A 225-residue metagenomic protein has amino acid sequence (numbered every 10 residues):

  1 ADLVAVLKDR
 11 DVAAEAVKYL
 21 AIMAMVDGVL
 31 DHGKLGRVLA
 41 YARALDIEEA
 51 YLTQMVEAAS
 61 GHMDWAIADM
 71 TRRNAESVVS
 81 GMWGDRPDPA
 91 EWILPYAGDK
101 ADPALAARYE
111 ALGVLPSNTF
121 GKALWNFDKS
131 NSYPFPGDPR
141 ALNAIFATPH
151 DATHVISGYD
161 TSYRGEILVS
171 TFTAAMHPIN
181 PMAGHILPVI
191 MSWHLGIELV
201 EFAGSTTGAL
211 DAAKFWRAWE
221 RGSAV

Functional and structural regions predicted by a protein language model:
A1-L105, T206-A209: Small-residue-enriched hydrophobic alpha-helices in membranes
P89-V225: Core of folded catalytic or high-affinity ligand/protein-binding domains in predominantly eukaryotic proteins
